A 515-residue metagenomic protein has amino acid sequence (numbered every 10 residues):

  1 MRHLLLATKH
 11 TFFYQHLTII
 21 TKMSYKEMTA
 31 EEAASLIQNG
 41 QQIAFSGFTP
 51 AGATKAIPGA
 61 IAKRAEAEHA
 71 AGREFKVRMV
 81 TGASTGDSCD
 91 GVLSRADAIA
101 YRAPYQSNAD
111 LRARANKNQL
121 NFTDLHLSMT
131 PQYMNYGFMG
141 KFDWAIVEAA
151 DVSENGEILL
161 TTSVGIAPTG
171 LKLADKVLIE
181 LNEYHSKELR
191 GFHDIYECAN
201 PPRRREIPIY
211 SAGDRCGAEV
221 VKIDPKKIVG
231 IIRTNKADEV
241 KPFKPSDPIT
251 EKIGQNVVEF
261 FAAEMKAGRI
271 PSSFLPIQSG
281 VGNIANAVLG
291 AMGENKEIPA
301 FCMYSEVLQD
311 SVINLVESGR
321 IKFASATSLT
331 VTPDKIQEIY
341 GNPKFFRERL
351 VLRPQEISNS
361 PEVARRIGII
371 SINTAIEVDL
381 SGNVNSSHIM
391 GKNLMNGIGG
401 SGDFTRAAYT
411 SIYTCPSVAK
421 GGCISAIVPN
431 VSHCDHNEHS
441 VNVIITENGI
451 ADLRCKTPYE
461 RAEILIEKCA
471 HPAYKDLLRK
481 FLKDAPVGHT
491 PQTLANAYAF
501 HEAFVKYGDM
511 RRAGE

Functional and structural regions predicted by a protein language model:
L5, F13, N200-R204: Generic N-terminal leader/presequence segments
A7-K22: Short, Lys/Arg-enriched N-terminal segments with co-localized hydrophobic residues within the first ~10-30 amino acids
M23-E515: Conserved alpha/beta enzyme-core scaffold
